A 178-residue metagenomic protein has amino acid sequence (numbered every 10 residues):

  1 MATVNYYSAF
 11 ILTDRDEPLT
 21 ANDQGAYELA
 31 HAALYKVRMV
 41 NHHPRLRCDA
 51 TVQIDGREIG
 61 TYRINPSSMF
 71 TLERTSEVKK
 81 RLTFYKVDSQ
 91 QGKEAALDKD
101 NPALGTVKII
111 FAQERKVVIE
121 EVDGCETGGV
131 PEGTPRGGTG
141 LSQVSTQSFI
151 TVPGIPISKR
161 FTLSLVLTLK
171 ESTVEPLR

Functional and structural regions predicted by a protein language model:
M1-R178: Intrinsically disordered, low-complexity segments enriched in small/polar residues
